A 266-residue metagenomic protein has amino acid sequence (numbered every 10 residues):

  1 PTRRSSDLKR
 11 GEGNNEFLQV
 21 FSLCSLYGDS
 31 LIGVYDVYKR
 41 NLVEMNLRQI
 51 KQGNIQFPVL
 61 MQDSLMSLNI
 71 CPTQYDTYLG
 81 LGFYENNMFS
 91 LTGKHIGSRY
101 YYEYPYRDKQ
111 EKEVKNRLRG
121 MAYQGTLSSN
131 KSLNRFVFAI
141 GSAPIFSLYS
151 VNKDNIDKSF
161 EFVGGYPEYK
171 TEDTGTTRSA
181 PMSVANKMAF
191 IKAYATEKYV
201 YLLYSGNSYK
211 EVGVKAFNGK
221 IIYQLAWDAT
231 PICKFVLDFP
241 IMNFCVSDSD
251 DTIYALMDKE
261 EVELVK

Functional and structural regions predicted by a protein language model:
P1-S5: Short, small-residue-biased leader/transition segments that mark boundaries at the very start of proteins
S6-L18, I55-S64, S98-A122, D157-V184 (+1 more regions): Surface-exposed loop and turn segments in beta-propeller and other repeat-based domains that flank or scaffold
S22-G28, L68-Y75, R117-N134, A139 (+2 more regions): Structural signature of eukaryotic scaffold interfaces centered on beta-propeller domains
G33-Y38, L79-Y84, N130, F138-G141 (+2 more regions): Conserved beta-strand positions in repeat-built beta-propeller and related beta-rich domains
V37-N86: Asp-box/WD-like beta-propeller blade repeats and closely related beta-sheet repeat scaffolds
S90-K94, F217-T230: Beta-propeller blade signature
S183-Q224: Loop/turn-rich, solvent-exposed surfaces of beta-rich toroidal or solenoidal domains
D251-K266: Blade-level signature of beta-propeller repeat domains, shared across WD40, Kelch, NHL, RCC1 and BNR/Asp-box propellers
